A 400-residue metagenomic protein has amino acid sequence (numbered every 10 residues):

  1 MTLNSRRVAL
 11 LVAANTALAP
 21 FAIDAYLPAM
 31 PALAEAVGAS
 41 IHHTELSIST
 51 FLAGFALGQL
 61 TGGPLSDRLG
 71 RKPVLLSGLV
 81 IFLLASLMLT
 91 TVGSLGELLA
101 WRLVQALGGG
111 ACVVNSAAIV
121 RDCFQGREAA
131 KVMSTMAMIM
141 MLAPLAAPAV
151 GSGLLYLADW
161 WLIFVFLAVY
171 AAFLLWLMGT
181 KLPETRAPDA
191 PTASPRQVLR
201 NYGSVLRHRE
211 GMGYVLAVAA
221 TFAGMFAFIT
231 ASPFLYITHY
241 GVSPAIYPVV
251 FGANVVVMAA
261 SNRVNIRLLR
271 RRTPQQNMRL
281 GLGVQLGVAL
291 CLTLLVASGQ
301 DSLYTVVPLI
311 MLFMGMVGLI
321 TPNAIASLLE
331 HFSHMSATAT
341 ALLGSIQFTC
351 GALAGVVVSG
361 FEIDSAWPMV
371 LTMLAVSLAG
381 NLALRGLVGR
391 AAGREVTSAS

Functional and structural regions predicted by a protein language model:
G38, G70, T91-E97, G108 (+1 more regions): Helix-breaking motifs and short loop linkers at transmembrane-helix boundaries and internal kinks in secondary membrane
L57-G96: Conserved MFS/SLC helix-loop-helix module at the cytosolic interface between two early adjacent transmembrane helices
Q59-L69, S261-Q275: Helix-to-loop junctions at the C-terminal end of transmembrane segments in multipass secondary transporters
I81-M88, G96-V104, Y304-I310: Paired small-residue
E97, K131-T180: Helix-loop-helix hairpin linking two adjacent transmembrane segments in secondary transporters
W101-L142: Cytoplasmic helix-loop-helix junction between adjacent transmembrane helices in 12-TM secondary transporters
P183-V215: Juxtamembrane intracellular "pre-TM" segments in multi-pass secondary transporters
A326-I363, T372-M373: A late C-terminal transmembrane helix in Major Facilitator Superfamily
